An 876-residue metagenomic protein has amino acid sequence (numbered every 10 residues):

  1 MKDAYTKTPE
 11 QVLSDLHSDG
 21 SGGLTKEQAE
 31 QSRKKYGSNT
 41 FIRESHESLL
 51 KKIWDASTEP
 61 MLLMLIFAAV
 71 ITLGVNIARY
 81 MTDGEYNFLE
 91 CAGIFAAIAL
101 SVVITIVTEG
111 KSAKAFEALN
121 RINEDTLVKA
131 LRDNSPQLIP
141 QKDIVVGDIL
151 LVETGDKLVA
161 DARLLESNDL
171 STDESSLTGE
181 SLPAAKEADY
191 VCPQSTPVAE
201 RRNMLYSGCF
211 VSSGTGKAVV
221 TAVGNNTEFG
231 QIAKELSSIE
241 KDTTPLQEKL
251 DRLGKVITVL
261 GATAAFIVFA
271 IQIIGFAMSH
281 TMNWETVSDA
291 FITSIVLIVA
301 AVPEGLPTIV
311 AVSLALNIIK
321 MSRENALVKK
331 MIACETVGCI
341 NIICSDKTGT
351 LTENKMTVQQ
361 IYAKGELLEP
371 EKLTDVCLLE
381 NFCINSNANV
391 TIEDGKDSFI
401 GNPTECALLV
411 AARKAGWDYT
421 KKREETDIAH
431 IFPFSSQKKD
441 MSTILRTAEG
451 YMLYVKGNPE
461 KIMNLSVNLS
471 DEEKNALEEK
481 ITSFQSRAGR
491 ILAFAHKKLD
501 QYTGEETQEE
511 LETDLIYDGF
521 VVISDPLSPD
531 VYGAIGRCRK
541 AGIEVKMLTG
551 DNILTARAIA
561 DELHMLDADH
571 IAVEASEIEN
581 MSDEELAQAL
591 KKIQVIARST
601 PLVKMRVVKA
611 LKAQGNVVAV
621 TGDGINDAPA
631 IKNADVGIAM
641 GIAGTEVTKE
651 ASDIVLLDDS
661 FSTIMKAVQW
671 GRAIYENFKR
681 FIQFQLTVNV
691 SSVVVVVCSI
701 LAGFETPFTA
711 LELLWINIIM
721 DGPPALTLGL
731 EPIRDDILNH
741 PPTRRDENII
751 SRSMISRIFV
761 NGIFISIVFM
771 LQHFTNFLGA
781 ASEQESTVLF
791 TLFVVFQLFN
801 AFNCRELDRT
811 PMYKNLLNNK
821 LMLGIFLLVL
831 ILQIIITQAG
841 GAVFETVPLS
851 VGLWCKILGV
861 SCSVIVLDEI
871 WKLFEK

Functional and structural regions predicted by a protein language model:
M1-P742, E747-I750, I763, F774 (+2 more regions): Conserved cytosolic headpiece of P-type ATPases
M81, R757-Q772, V795: Alpha-helical transmembrane segments of multi-pass integral membrane proteins
M720, I765, T787-A801: Generic alpha-helical transmembrane segments
H773-A781: Long hydrophobic segments that form regular secondary structure
